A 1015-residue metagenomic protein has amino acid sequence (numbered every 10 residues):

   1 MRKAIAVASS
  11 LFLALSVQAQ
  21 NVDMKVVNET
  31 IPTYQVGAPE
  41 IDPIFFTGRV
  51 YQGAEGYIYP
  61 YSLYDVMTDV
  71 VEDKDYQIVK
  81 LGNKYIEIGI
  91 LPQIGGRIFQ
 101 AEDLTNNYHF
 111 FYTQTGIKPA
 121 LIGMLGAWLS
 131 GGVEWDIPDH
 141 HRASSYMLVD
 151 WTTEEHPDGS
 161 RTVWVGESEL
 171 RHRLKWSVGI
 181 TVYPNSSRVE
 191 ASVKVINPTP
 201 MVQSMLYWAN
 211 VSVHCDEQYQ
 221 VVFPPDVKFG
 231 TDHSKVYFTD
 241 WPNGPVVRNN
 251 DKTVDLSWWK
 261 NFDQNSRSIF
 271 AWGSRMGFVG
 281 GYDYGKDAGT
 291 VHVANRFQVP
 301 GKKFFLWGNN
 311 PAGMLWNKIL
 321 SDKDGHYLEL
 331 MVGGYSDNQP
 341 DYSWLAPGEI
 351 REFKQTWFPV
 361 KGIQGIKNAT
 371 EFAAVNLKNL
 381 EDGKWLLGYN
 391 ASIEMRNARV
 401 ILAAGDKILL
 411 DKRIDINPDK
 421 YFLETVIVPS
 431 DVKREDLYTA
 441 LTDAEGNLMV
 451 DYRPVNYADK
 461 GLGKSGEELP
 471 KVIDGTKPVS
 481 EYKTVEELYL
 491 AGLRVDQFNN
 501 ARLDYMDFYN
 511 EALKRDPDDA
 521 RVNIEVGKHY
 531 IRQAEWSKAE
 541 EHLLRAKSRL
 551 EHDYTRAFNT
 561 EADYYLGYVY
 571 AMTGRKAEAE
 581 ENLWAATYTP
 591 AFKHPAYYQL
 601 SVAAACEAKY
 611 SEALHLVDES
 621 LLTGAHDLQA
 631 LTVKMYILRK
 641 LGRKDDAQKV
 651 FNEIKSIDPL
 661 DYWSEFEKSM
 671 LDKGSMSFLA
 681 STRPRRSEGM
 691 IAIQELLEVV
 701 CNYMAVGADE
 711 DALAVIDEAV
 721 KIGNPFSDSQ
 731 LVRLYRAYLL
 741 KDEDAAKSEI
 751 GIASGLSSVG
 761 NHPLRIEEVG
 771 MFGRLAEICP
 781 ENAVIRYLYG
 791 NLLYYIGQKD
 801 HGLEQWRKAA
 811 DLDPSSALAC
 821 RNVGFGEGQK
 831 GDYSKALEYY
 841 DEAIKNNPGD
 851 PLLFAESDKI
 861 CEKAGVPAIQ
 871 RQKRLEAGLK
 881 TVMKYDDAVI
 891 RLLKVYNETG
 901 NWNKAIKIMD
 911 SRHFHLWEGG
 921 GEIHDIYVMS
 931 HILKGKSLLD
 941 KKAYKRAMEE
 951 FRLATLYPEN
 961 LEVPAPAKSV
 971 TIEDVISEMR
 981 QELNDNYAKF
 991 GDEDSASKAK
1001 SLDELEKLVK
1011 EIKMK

Functional and structural regions predicted by a protein language model:
V27-P39, P43, V79-K80, I86 (+5 more regions): A contiguous, surface-exposed recognition patch within enzymatic or periplasmic domains that forms
I44-D73, I78-K80, L129-S187, A312-S343 (+1 more regions): Extended, loop-rich substrate-binding clefts of extracytoplasmic carbohydrate-active enzymes
I366-K483, Y662-S664, M670-S681, Y738-E767: Long, contiguous interaction/recruitment modules in multidomain scaffold/adaptor proteins
E486-E487, R521, E561, P595 (+12 more regions): Start-of-helix register in tetratricopeptide repeats
L493-R494, K528, Y568, V602 (+11 more regions): Residue-level recognition of tetratricopeptide repeat
Y509, L543, L583, V617 (+10 more regions): Hydrophobic/aromatic packing residues within the alpha-helices of TPR/SEL1-like helical repeat arrays
